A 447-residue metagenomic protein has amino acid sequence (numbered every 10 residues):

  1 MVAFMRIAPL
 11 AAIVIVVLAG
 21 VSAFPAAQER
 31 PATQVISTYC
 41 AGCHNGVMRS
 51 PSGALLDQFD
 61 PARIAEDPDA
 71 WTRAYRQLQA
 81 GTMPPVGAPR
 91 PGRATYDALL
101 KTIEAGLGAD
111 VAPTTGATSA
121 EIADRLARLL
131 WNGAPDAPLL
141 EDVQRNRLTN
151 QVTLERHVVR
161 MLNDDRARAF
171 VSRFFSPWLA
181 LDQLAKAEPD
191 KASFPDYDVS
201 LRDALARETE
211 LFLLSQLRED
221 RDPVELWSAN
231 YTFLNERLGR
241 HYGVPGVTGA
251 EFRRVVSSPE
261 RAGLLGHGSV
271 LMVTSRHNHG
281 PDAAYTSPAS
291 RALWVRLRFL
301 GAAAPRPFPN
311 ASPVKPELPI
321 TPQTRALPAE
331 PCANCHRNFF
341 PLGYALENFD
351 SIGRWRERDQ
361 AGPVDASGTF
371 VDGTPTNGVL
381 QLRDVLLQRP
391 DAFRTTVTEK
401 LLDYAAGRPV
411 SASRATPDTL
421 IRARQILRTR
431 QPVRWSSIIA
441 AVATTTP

Functional and structural regions predicted by a protein language model:
M1-A8: N-terminal secretory signal peptides that target proteins for export/translocation
P9-S22: Bacterial N-terminal signal peptides
G20-Q34, V314-A326: Electrostatic cytochrome c docking/interface patches
F24-R156, R160-D164, R173, P177 (+3 more regions): Aromatic- and Gly/Pro-enriched helix-to-coil junctions and flexible linker segments
S52-Q58, A415-R422: Short, charged amphipathic alpha-helical segments flanked by flexible coils
L99-T102, R128-L130, T153-L342, I426-T429: Extended surface/linker regions that mediate inter-domain or inter-protein docking in multi-component redox
D124, E141-R145, V158, A192-S200 (+7 more regions): Active-site-adjacent structural elements in folded domains
P245, G263-A311, L318-L420, L427-S436 (+1 more regions): C-terminal substrate/ligand-recognition segments
